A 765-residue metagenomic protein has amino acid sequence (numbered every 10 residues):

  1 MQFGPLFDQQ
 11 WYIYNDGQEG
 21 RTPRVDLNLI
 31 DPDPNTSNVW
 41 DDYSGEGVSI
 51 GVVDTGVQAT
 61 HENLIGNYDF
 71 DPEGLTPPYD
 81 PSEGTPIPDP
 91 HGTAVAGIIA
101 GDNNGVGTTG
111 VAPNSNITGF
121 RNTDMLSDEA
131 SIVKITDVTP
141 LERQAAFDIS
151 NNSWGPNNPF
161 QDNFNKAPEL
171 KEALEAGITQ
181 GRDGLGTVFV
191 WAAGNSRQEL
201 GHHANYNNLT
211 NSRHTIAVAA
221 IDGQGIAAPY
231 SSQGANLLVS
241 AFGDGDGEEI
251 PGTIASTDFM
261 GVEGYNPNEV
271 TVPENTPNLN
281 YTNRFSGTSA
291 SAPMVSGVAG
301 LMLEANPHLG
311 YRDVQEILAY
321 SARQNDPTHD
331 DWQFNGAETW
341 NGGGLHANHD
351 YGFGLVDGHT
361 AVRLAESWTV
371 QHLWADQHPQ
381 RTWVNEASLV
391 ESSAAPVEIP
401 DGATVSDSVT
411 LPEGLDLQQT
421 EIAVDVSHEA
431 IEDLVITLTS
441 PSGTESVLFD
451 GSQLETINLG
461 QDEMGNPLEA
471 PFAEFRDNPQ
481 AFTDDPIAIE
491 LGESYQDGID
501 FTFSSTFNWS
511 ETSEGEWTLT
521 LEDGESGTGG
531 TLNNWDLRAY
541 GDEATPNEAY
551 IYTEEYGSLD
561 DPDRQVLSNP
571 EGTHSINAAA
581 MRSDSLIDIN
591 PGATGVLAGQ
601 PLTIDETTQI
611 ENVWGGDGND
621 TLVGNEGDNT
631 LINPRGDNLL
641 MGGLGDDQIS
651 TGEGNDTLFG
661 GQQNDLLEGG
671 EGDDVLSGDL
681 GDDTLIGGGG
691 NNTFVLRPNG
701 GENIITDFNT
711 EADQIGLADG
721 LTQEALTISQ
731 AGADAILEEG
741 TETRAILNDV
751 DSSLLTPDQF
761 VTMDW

Functional and structural regions predicted by a protein language model:
M1, N508-P546, T607-E611, A725-W765: Low-complexity acidic/polar repeat-biased segments
M1, T545-D561, S568-P601, D637 (+2 more regions): GD-rich hexapeptide-repeat beta-solenoids
M1-G47, E62-N63: Protease zymogen maturation seam
N35-S37, V48, T55, N67-Q180 (+3 more regions): Subtilisin-like peptidase catalytic core
D54, N207-E304: Extracellular S/T/G-rich loop segment that most often corresponds to the catalytic His/Ser-adjacent loop
G194, A347-H349, G354-T439, R538-T545: Secreted peptidase-domain scaffold signal
N306-A347: An often Trp-containing, charged/polar helix-loop segment at the C-terminal end of enzyme catalytic cores
A549-T573, N619-E724, T743: Acidic, glycine-rich calcium-binding repeat modules characteristic of RTX/beta-roll and related beta-solenoid repeat
